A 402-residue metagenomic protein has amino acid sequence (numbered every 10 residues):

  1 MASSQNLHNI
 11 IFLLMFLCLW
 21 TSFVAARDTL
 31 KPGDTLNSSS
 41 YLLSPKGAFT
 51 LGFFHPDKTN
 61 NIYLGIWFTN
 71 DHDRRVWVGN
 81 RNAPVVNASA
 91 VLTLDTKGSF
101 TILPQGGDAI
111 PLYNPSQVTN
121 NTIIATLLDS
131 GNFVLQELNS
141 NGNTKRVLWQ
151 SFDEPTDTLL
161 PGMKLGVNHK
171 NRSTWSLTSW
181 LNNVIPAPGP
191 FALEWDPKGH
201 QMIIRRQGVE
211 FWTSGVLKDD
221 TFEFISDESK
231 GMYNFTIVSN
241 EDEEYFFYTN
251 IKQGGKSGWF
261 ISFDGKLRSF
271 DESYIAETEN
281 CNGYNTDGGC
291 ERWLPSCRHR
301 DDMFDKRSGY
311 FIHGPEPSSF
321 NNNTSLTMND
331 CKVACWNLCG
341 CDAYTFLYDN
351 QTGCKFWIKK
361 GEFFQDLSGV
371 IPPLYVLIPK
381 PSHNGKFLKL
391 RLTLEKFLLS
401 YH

Functional and structural regions predicted by a protein language model:
A2-H402: Beta-rich ligand-binding surfaces for carbohydrates and other polyanions
